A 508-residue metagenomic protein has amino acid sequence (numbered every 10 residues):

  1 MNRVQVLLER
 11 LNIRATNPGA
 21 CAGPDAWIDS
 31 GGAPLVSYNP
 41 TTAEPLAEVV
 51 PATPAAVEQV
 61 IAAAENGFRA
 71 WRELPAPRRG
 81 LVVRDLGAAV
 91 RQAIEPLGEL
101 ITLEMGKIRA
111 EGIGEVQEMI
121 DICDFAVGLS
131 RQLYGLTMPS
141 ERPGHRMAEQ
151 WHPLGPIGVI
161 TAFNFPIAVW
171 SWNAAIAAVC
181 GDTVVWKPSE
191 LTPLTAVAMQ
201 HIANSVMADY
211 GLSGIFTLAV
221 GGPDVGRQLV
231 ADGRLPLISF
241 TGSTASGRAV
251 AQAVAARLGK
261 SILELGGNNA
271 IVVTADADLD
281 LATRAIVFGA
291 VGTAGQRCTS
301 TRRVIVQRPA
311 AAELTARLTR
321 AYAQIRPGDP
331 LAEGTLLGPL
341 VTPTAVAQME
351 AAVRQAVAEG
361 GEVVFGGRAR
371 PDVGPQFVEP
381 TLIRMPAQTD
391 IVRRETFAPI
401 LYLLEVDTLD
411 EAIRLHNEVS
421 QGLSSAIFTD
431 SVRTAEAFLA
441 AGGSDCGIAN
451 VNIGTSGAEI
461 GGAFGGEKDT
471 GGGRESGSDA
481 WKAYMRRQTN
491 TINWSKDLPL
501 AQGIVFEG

Functional and structural regions predicted by a protein language model:
M1-T41: Hydrophobic face of amphipathic alpha-helices that form TPR/SEL1-like repeat modules and related alpha-solenoid
P40, P54-V57, A76, I94 (+5 more regions): Residues at or immediately preceding the N-termini of alpha-helices
T42-A47, L212, L235, V272 (+3 more regions): Conserved C-terminal structural/oligomerization subdomain of aldehyde/semialdehyde dehydrogenase
A43, R79, I101, C123 (+10 more regions): Residue-level signal for inorganic ion chemistry
P45-A52, G67-E73, V159, I271-T274 (+5 more regions): Short, well-ordered beta-strand elements within core beta-sheets of diverse protein domains
L46-L133, G144: Glycine-rich loop-to-alpha-helix module at the N-terminal edge of alpha/beta enzyme cores
G135-L281, V406: Rossmann-like NAD(P) dinucleotide-binding subdomain of oxidoreductase/dehydrogenase enzymes
S205, A245-A387, L409-D410, V451 (+2 more regions): ALDH superfamily catalytic-core signature
